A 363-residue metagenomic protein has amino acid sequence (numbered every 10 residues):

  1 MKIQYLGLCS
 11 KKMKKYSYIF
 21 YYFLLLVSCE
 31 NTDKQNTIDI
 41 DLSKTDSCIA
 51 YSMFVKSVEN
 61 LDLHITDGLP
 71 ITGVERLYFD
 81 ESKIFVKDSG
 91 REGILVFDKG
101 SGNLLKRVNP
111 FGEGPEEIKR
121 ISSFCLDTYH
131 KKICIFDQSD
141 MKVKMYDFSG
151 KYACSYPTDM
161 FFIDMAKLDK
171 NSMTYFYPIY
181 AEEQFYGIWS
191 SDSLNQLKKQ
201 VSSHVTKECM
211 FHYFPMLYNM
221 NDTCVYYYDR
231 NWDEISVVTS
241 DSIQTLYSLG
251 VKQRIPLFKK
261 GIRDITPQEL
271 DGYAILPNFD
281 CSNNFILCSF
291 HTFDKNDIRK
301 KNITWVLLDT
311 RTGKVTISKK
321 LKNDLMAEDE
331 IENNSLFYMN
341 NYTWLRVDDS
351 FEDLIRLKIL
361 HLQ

Functional and structural regions predicted by a protein language model:
E30-T32: Bacterial signal peptide processing site
K44-I71: A short helix->beta-strand "capping" segment at the edge of beta-propeller domains
I65-G68, N103-H130: Blade-loop segments of beta-propeller domains
D67, N109-E116, T158-D164, S203-C209 (+2 more regions): Short coil/turn segments at the loop-to-beta-strand junctions that recur within blades of beta-propeller repeat folds
G73-R76, K119-F124, M160-L168, C209-L217 (+2 more regions): Repeated scaffold domains used in trafficking and secretory/extracellular systems, primarily beta-propellers
F79-E81, L126-H130, L168-N171, M220-D222 (+2 more regions): Residue-level detector of Asp-centered blade-edge/turn motifs that repeat once per structural unit in beta-propeller
G250-I265, T312-Y338: Conserved blade-ending motifs and adjacent loop-strand segments that build the rim/top face of beta-propeller domains
E269-T316: Loop/turn-rich, solvent-exposed surfaces of beta-rich toroidal or solenoidal domains
